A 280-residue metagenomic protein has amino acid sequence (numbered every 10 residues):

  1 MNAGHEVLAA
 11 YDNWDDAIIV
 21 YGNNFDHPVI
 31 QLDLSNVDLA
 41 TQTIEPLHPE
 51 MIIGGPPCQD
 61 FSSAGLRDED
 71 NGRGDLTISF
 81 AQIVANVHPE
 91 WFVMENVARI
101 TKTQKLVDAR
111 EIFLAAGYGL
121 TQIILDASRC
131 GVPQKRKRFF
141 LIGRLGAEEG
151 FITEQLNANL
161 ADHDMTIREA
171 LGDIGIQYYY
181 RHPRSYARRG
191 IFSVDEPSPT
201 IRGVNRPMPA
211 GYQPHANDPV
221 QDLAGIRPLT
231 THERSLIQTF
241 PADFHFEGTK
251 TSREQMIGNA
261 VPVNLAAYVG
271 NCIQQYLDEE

Functional and structural regions predicted by a protein language model:
M1-A3: Conserved SAM-binding loop of SAM-dependent methyltransferases across substrates and taxa, primarily the Class I
V7-L8: Short beta-strand element of Class I
Y11-W14: Conserved SAM/SAH-binding beta-strand->alpha-helix loop
I18-T43: S-adenosyl-L-methionine
I19, A81-Q82, S235: Active-site phosphate/pyrophosphate- and oxyanion-stabilizing loops and adjacent acidic/basic residues in soluble
L32, I123-L125, T249: Conserved beta-strand termini and adjacent loop/short-helix elements that scaffold enzyme active sites in alpha/beta
V37-P49, P56-T200, V204-M208, D218: Class I S-adenosyl-L-methionine
I174-E280: C-terminal target-recognition/interaction regions appended to catalytic cores
